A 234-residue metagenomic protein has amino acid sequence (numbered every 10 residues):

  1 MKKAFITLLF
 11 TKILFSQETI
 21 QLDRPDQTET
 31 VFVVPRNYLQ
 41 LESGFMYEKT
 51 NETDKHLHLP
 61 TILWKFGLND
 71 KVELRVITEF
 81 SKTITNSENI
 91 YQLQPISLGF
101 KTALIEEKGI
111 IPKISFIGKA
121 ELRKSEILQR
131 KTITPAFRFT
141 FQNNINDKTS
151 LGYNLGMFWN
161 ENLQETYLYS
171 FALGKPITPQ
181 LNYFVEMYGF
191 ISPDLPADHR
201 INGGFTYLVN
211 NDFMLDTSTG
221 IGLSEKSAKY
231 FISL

Functional and structural regions predicted by a protein language model:
K2-F5, E18-I20: Short, basic/polar N-terminal leader/transit segment immediately after the initiator methionine
K3-I13: Sec-dependent N-terminal signal peptides
Q17-L234: Transmembrane beta-barrel domains of Gram-negative outer membranes and organellar outer membranes
